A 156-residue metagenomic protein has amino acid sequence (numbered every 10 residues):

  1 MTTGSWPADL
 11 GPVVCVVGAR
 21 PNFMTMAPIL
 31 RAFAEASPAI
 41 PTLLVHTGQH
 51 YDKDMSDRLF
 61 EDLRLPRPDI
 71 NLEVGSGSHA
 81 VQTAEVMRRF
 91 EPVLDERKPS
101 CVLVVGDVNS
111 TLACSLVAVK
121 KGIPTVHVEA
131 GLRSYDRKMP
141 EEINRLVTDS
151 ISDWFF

Functional and structural regions predicted by a protein language model:
M1-Q49: N-terminal subdomain of nucleotide-sugar transferases
P12, S100-C101: Structural motif
I40-Q82, V86-R89: Conserved nucleotide-sugar phosphate-binding/catalytic loop shared by glycosyltransferases and other
D69, S100, D153: Conserved acidic residues
E73-G75, V105-G106, V128-G131: Short beta->alpha connector loops at strand-helix junctions that form conserved, small/polar/Pro-enriched
M87-K98: Short, well-structured alpha-helical segments in soluble
L103-K121: An aromatic- and histidine-rich active-site surface loop
I123-F156: Active-site-proximal region of nucleotide-activated glycan assembly enzymes, centered on histidine/acidic-rich loops
